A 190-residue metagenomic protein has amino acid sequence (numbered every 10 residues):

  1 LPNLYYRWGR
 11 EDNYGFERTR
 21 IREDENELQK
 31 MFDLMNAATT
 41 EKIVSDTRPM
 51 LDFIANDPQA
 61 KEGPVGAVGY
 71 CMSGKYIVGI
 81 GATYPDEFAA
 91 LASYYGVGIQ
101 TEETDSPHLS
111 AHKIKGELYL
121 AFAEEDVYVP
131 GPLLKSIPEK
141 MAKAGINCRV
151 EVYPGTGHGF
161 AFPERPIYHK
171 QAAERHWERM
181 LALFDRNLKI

Functional and structural regions predicted by a protein language model:
L1-I190: N-terminal cap/leader regions of alpha/beta-hydrolase-fold enzymes, predominantly small-molecule hydrolases
